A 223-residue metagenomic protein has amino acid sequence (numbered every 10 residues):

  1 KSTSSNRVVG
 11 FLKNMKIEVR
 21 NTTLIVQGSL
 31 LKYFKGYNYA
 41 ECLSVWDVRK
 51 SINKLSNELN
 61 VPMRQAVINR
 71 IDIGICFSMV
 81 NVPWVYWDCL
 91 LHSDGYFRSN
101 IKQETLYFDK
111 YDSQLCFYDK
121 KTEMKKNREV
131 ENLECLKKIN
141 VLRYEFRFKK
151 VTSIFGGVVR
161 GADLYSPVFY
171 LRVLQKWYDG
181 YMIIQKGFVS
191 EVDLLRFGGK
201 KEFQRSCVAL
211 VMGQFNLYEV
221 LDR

Functional and structural regions predicted by a protein language model:
K1-L221: Structured, helix-rich domain cores that form ligand/interaction pockets
